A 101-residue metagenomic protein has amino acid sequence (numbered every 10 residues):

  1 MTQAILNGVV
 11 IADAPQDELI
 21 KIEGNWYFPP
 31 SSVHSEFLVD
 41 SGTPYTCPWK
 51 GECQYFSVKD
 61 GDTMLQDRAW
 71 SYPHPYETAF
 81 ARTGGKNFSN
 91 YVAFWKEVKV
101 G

Functional and structural regions predicted by a protein language model:
M1-G101: Terminal leader/tail segments of proteins
